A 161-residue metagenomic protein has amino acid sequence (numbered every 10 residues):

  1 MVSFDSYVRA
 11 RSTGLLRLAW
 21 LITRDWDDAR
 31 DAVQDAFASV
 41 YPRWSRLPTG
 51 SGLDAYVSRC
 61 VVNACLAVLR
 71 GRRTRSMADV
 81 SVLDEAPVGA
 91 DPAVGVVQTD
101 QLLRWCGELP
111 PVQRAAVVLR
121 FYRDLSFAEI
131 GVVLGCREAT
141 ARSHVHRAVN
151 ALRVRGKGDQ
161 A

Functional and structural regions predicted by a protein language model:
M1-R17, D27, V33, Y41 (+1 more regions): A short, charge-rich alpha-helical start-of-domain segment used by transcription regulators
S6, T74-R75, S81-G107: Acidic, proline/glycine-rich intrinsically disordered inter-domain spacer in sigma factors
S12, L16, F37, P110 (+2 more regions): C-terminal flanking helix
D31-A38, S51-N63: Structural recognition of an alpha-helix C-terminal capping motif at a helix-to-coil junction
S45-T49, R59-V80, G95: Arg/Lys-rich amphipathic alpha helix in sigma70-family domain 2
V62, L66, L134-A161: DNA-recognition helix of helix-turn-helix
A116-R120: A short pre-motif secondary-structure segment
G131: The alpha-helix within a helix-turn-helix
